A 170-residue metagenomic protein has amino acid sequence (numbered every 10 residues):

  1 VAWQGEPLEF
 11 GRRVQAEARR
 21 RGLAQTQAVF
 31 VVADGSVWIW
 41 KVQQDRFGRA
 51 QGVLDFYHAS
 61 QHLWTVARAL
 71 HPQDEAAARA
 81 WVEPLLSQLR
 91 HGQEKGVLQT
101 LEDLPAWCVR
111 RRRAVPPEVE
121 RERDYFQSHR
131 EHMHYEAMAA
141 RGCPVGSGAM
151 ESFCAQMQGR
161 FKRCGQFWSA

Functional and structural regions predicted by a protein language model:
V1-A170: Catalytic center-proximal scaffold of phosphoryl-transfer enzymes
